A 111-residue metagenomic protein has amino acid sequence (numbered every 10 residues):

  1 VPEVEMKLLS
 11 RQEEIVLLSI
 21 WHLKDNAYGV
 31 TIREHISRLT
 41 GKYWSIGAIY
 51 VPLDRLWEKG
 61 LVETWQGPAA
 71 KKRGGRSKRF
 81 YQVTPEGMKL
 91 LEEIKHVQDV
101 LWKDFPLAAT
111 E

Functional and structural regions predicted by a protein language model:
V1-M6: Short, Lys/Arg-enriched N-terminal segment that forms or immediately precedes the first helix of a structured domain
K7-A48: N-terminal helix-turn-helix DNA-binding core of bacterial DNA-binding proteins
I36, T40, Q66-P68, P85: Short, well-ordered turn and helix-capping elements at secondary-structure junctions
I49-L56: Basic amphipathic alpha-helical segments that dock to polyanions
K59-G74: Beta-hairpin "wing" of winged helix-turn-helix
S77: Exposed loop/turn and edge beta-strand positions of beta-sandwich/beta-sheet ligand-binding modules
E86-E111: Amphipathic alpha-helical dimerization/coiled-coil segments that flank or bridge DNA-binding/regulatory modules
